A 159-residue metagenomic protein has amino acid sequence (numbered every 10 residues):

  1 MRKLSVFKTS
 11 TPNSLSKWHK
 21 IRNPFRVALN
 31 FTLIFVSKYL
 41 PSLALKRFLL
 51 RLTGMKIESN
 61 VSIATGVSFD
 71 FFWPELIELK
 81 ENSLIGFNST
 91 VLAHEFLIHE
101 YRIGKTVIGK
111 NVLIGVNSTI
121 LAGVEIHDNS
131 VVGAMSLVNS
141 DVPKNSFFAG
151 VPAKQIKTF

Functional and structural regions predicted by a protein language model:
M1-G54, N129, V151-F159: Terminal amphipathic alpha-helical/low-complexity segments used for targeting or macromolecular assembly
S42-R47, A64-F72, H94-L97: Short gly/ser/thr-rich secondary-structure transition/capping motifs
S59, A64-T65, D70, K80-E81 (+10 more regions): Left-handed beta-helix
T90-L92, L97, K154: Active-site/binding-pocket entry motifs
E95-L97, V124, T158-F159: Conserved catalytic-core motifs of eukaryotic protein kinase domains, centered on the activation segment
I98-G104: Regulatory activation segment
